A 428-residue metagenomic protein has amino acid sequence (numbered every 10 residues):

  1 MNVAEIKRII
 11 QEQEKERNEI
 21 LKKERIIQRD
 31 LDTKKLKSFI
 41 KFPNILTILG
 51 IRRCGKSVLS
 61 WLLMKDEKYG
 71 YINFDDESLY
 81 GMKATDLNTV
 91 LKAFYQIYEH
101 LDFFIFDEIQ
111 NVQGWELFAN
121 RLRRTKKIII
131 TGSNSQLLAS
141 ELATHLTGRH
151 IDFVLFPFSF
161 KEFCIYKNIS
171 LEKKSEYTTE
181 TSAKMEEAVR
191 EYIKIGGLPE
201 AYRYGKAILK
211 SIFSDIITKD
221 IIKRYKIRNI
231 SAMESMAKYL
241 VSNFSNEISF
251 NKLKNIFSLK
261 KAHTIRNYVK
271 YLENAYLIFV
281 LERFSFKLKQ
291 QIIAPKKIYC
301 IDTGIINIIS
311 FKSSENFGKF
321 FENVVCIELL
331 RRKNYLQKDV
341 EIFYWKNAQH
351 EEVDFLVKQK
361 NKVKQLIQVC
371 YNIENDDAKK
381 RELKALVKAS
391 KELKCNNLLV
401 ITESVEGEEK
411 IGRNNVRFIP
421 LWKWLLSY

Functional and structural regions predicted by a protein language model:
N2-E5, Y202-V363: Accessory nucleic acid-recognition modules appended to NTPase machines
N2-L21, S133-S135, E141-S249: Interdomain motor-coupling "hinge/lid" segment immediately C-terminal to the ATP-binding subdomain of NTP-driven enzymes
K22-F39: Pre-Walker A adenine-sensing motif
I48: Hydrophobic anchor at the beta1->P-loop junction of P-loop NTPases
K56: Conserved lysine of the Walker
L59, L63: Hydrophobic positions on the alpha1 helix immediately C-terminal to the Walker A/P-loop
G70-D102: Short glycine-rich substrate-engagement loop in P-loop NTPases that contacts/grips substrate
E403-Y428: Domain-level recognition of nuclease-like catalytic cores that cleave nucleotide substrates
